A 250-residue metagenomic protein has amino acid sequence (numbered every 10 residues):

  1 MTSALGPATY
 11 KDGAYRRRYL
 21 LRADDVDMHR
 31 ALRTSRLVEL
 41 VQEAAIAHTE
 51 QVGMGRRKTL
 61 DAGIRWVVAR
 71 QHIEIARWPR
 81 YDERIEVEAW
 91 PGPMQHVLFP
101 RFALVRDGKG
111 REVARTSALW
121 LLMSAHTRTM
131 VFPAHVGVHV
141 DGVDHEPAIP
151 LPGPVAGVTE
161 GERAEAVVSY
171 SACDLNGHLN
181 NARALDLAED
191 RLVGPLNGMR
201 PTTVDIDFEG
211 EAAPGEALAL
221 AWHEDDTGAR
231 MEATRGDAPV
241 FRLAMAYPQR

Functional and structural regions predicted by a protein language model:
T2-L5, K11-D12, R16-R17, H72-A156 (+2 more regions): HotDog/MaoC-like acyl-thioester-processing domains
T2-V68, R115-S117, L121-T202: Hot-dog-fold acyl-thioester-processing enzymes
G63-W78, M199-E211: Small beta-barrel nucleic-acid-binding modules, principally OB-folds
L192-D225: A conserved acidic, glycine/proline-rich C-terminal tail/linker
